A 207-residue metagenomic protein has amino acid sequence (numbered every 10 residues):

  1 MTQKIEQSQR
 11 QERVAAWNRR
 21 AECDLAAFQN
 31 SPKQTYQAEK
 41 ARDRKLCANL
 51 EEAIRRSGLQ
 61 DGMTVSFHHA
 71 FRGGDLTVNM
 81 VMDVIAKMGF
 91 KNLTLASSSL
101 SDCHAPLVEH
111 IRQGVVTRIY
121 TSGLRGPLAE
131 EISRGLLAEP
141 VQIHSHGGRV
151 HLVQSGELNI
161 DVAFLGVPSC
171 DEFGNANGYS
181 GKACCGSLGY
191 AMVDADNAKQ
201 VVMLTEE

Functional and structural regions predicted by a protein language model:
M1-E207: Conserved alpha/beta enzyme-core scaffold
